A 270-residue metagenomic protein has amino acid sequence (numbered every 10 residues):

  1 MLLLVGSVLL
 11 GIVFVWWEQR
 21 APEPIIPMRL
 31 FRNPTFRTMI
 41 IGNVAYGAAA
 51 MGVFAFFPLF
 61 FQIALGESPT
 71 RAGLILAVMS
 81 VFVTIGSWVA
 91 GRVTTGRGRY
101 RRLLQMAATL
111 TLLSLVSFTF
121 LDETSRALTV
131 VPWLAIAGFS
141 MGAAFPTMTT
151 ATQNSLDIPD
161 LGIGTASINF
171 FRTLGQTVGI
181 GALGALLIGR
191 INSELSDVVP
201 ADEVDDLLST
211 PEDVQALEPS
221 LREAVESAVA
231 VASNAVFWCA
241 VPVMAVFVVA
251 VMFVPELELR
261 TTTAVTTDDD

Functional and structural regions predicted by a protein language model:
L2-G6, L10, W16-S193, A235-F247 (+1 more regions): 12-transmembrane solute porter fold
L4, W17, F54, S209-T210 (+2 more regions): N-proximal short alpha-helices
Q62, G86-S87, V204-D206, E218-L221: A generic short-segment signal for beta-strand/edge and adjacent turn/coil regions
L187, E203-V204, R260-V265: Hydrophobic transmembrane alpha-helix bundles
N192-A216: Juxtamembrane non-transmembrane "cap" segments at the membrane-aqueous interface of multi-pass membrane proteins
E212-D270: Transmembrane-helix exit segments and adjacent C-terminal regions of multi-pass membrane proteins
